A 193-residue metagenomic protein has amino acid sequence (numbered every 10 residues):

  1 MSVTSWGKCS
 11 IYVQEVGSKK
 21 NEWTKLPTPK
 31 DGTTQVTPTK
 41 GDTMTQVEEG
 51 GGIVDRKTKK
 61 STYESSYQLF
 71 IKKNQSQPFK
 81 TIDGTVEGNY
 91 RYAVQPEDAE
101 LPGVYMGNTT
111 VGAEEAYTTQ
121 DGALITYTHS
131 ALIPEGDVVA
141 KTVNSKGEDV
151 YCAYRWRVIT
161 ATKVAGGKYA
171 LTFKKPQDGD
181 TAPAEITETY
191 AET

Functional and structural regions predicted by a protein language model:
M1-I71, N108-L124, G167, K175-P176: Solvent-exposed edge beta-strands and adjacent loop segments that serve as assembly or binding interfaces
V3, N74, T193: Short, catalytically relevant binding-site loops at active-site mouths
E15, V47-E48, P96-D98, N144 (+1 more regions): Acidic surface patches and DE-rich sequence motifs
K25-P27, E100, T181: Selective for proline/serine-rich intrinsically disordered segments in cytosolic/nuclear regulatory regions
E64-Q68, R91-A93, T126-S130: Beta-strand secondary-structure signal
L69-K73, P96-E100, A131-E135: Beta-strand elements of well-folded, non-transmembrane domains
Q77-Y105: Short, acidic/charged, Gly/Pro-enriched secondary-structure junctions
Y105-T193: Mixed-charge, glycine-accented linear interaction segment located at domain edges/termini
